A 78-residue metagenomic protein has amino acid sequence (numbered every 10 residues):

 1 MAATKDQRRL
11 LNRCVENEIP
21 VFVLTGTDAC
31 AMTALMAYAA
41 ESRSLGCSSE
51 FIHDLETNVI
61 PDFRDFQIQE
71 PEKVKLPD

Functional and structural regions predicted by a protein language model:
M1-A3, I68-D78: Short intrinsically disordered terminal tails
M1-M36: N-terminal acidic leader/helix
F22-D62, F66-I68: Amphipathic alpha-helical packing elements
